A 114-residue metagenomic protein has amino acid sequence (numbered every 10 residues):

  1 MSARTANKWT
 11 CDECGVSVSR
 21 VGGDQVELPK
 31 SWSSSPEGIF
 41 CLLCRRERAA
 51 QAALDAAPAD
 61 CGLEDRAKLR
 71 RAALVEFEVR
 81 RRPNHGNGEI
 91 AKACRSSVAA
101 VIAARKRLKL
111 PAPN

Functional and structural regions predicted by a protein language model:
M1-S2, A67: Short, intrinsically disordered terminal segments enriched in charged and Pro/Gly residues
T5-S35: Short recognition patches in nucleic-acid-associated and regulatory proteins
R20-V21, E47-Q51: Short, non-ligating residues that shape and space the ligands of small metal-coordination modules and catalytic
L28-R48: Cysteine-rich micro-motifs
A49-F77: Short, Lys/Arg-enriched anionic-surface-contact patches
E64, K106-N114: Short Lys/Arg-enriched helix C-cap and helix-to-coil transition segments that create basic nucleic-acid-contact patches
R80-R82: Short helix-capping/hinge SLiMs at alpha-helix to coil transitions
H85-K106: Short, basic interhelical loop/turn and adjoining N-cap of the next helix at nucleic-acid- or acidic-partner-contacting
